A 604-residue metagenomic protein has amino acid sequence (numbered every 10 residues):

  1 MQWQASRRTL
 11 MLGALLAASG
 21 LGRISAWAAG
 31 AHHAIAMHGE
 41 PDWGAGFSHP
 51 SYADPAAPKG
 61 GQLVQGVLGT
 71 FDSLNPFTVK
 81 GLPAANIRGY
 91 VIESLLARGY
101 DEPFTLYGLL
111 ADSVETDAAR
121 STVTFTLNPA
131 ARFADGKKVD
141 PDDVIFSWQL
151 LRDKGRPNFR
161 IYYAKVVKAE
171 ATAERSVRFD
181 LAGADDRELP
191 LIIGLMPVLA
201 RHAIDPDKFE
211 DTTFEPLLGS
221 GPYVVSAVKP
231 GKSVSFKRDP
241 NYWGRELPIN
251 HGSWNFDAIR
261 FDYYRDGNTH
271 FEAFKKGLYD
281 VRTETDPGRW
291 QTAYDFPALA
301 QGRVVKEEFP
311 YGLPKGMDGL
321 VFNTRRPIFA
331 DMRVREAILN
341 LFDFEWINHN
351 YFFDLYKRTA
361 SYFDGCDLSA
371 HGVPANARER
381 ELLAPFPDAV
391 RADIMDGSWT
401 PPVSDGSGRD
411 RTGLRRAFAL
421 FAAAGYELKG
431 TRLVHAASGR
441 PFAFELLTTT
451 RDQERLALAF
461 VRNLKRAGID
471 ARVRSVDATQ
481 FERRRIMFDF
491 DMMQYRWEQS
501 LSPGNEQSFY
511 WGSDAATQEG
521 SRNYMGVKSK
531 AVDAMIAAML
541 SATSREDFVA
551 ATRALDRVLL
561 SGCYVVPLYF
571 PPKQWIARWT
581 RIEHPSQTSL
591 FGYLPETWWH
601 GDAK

Functional and structural regions predicted by a protein language model:
L10, A17, G30-A34, V67 (+8 more regions): Detector for C-terminal structural segments
A29-A119, T126, Q149, L218: N-terminal lobe/hinge region of extracytoplasmic solute-binding protein
D42, S48, I92-E102, Q149 (+5 more regions): Gly/Pro-rich hinge or "lid" segments in bacterial periplasmic/extracellular proteins
W43, A53-P58, K80-N86, S113-P157 (+6 more regions): Aromatic- and charge-enriched surface segment that lines or borders ligand/interaction sites
G108-D112, A134, V139, D180-L199 (+4 more regions): Aromatic-rich, solvent-exposed beta-strand/loop patch
T126, R160-I204, S220-K229, P374-F386: Surface-exposed binding/hinge segments that line and control ligand-binding clefts or catalytic entry sites
N128, D211, G244-D295, E336 (+3 more regions): Ligand-site clamp/hinge motif
K168-E170, S226-K237, D262-R326, R333-A337 (+4 more regions): Extracellular/periplasmic solute-recognition and catalytic clefts
